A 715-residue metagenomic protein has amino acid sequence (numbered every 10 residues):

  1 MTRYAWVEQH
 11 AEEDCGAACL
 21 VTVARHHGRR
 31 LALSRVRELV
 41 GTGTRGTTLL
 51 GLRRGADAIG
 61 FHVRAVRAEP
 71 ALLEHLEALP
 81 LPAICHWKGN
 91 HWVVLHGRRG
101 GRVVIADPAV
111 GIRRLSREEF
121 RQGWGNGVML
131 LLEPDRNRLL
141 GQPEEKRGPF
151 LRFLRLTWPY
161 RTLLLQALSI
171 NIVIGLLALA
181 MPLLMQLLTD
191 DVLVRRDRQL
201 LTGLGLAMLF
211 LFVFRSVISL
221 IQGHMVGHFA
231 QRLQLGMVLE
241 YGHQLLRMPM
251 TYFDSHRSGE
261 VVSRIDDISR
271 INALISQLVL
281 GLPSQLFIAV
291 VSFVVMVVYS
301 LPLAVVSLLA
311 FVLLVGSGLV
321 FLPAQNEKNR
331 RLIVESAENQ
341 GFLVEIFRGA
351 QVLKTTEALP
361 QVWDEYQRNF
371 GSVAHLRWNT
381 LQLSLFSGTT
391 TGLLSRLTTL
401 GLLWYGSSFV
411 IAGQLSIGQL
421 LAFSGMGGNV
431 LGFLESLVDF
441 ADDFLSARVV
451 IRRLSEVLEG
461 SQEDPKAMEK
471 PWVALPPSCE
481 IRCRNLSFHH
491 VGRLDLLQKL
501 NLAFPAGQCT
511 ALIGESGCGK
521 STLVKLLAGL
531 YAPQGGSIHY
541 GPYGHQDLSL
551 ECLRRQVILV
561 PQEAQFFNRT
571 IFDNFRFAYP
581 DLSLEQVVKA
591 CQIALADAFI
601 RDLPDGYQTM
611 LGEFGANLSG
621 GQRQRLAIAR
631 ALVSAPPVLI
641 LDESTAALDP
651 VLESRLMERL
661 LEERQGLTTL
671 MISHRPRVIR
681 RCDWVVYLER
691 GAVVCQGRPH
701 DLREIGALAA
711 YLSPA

Functional and structural regions predicted by a protein language model:
M1-M181, V194-G203, Q222, V226 (+6 more regions): Membrane-integrated ABC transporters
L165-I218, M225, V297-P302, L400 (+1 more regions): Transmembrane helix-loop-helix hairpins at lipid-water interfaces of multipass membrane proteins, especially the type-1
L206-R215, S219, G281-R331, W404-L415 (+3 more regions): Transmembrane helices of ABC transporter permease
G227, E335, K354-A358, Q382 (+1 more regions): Cytosolic ends of transmembrane helices, especially the final helix of ABC transmembrane type-1 domains
A528: Helix-to-loop junction immediately C-terminal to a conserved catalytic motif
H539, D547, R554, F572-E613 (+2 more regions): ABC ATPase nucleotide-binding domain helical subdomain, centered on the C-loop/LSGGQ "ABC signature"
V633-P637, G666: A short, proline-enriched helix->beta-strand linker immediately N-terminal to the Walker B motif in ABC-type P-loop
E658, G666, R675, R680-A715: C-terminal portion of ABC ATPase nucleotide-binding domains
